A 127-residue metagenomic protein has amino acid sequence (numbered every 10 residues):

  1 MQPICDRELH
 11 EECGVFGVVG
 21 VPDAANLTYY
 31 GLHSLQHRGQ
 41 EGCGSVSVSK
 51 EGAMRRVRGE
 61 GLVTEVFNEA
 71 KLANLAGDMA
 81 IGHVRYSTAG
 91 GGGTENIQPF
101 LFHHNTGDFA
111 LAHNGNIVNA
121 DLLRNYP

Functional and structural regions predicted by a protein language model:
M1-D121, Y126: N-terminal glutamine amidotransferase
